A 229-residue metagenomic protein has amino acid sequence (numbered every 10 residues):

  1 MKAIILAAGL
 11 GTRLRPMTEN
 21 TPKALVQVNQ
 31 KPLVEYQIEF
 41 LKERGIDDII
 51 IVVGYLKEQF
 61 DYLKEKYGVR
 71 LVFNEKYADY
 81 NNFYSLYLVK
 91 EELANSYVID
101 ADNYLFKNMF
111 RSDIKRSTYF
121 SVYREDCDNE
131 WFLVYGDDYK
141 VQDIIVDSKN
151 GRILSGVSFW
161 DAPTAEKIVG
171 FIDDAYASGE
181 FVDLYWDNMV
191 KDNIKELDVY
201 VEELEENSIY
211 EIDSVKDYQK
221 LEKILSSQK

Functional and structural regions predicted by a protein language model:
M1-A3, L154-K229: Conserved alpha/beta core of the MobA/IspD/sugar-nucleotide pyrophosphorylase nucleotidyltransferase superfamily
M1-T18, G68, D198: N-terminal nucleotide-binding beta1-loop-alpha1 segment
K2-I5, K31-S96, S178: Conserved N-terminal catalytic core of the sugar/cofactor nucleotidyltransferase
A7, V53, D100, V122: Short beta-strand/turn micro-motifs composed of small residues that flank or help shape donor/cofactor-binding pockets
N20-E35: Short catalytic helix/loop segments, enriched in acidic residues and glycine and frequently bearing histidine
Q59, Y104-L105: A short, conserved beta-strand element in the Rossmann-like catalytic core that flanks the donor/metal-binding loop
N95-Y104: Short beta-strand-to-loop acidic/aromatic patch adjacent to the donor-nucleotide binding site
K107-E180: Conserved core of the sugar-phosphate nucleotidyltransferase
